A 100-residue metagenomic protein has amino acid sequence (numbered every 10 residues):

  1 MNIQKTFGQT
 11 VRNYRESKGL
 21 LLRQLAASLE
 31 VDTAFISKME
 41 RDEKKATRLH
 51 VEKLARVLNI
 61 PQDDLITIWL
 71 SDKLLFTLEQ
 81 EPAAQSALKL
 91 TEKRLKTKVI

Functional and structural regions predicted by a protein language model:
M1-S17: A short, Lys/Arg-rich alpha-helix, primarily the initiator
V11, L22, T33, R48-V51: Helix-turn-helix DNA-binding elements, focusing on the entry/boundary residues of the two helices that contact DNA
E16, A27, R56: Alpha-helical residues within the helix-turn-helix
G19-S37: Short alpha-helical DNA-recognition segment
E30, T47-D64: DNA major-groove recognition helix of helix-turn-helix/homeodomain DNA-binding modules
I66-I100: Interfacial/linker helices and their anchor residues that mediate assembly or domain coupling
